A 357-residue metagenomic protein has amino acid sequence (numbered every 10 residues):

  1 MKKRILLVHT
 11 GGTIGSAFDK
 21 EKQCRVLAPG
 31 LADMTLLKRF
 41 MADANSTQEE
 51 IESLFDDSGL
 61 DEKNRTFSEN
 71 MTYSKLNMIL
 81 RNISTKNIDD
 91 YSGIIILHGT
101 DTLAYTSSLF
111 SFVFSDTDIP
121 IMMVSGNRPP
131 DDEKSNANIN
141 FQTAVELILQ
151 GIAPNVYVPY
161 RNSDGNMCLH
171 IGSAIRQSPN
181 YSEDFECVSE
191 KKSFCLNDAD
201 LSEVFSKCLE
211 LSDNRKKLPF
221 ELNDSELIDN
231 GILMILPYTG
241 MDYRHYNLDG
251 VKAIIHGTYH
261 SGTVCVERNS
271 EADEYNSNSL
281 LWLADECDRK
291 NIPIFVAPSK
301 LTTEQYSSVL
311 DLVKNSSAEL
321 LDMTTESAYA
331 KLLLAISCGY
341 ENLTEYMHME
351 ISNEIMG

Functional and structural regions predicted by a protein language model:
K2-G357: Active-site histidine-anchored catalytic micro-motif
